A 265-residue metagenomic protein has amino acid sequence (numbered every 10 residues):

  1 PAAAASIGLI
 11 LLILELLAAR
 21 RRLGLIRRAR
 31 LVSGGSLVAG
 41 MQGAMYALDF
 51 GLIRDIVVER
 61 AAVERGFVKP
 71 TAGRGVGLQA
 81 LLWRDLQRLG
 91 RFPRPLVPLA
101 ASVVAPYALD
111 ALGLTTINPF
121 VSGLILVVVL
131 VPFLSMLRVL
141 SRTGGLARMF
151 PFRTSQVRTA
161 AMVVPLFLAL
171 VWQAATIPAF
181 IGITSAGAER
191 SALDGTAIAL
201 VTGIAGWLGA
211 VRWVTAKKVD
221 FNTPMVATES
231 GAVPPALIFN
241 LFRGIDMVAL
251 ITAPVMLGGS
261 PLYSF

Functional and structural regions predicted by a protein language model:
P1-R148, R153-F265: Hydrophobic alpha-helical transmembrane segments of membrane proteins
